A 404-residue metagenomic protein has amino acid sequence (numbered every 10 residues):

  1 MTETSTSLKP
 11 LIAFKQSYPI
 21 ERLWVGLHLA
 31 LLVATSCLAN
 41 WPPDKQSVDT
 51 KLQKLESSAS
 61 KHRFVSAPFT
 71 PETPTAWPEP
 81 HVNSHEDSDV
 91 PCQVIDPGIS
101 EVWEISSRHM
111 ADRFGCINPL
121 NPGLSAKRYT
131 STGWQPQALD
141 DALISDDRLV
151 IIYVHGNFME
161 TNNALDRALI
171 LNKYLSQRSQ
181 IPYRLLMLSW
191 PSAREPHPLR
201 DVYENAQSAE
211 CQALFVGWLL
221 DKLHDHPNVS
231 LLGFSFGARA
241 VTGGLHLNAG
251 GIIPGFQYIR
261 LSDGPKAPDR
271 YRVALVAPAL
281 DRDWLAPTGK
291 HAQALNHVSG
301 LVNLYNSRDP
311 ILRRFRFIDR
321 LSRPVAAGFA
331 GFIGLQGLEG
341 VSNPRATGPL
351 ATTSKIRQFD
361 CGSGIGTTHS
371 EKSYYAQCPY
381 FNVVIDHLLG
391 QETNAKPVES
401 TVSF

Functional and structural regions predicted by a protein language model:
M1-L8: Short, intrinsically disordered terminal tails adjacent to the first/last structured region
K9-L27: Bacterial N-terminal signal peptides that target proteins for export
G26-T35: Bacterial N-terminal signal peptides
L38-N40: Bacterial signal peptide processing site
P42-D140, I144, N157-M159, L165 (+3 more regions): Lipolytic serine-hydrolase domain surface
R148-G156: Short beta-strand element of the alpha/beta-hydrolase
G233, G237, V241: Gly/Ala-rich beta-loop-alpha elbow adjacent to hydrolase catalytic centers
